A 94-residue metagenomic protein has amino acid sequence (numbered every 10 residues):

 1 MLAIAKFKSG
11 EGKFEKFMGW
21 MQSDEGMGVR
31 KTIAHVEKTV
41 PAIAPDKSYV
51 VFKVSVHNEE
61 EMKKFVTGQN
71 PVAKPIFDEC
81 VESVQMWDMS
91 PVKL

Functional and structural regions predicted by a protein language model:
M1-V72, E82-L94: Short S/T/G/P-rich N-terminal loop/turn motif that feeds into the first structured element of a domain
